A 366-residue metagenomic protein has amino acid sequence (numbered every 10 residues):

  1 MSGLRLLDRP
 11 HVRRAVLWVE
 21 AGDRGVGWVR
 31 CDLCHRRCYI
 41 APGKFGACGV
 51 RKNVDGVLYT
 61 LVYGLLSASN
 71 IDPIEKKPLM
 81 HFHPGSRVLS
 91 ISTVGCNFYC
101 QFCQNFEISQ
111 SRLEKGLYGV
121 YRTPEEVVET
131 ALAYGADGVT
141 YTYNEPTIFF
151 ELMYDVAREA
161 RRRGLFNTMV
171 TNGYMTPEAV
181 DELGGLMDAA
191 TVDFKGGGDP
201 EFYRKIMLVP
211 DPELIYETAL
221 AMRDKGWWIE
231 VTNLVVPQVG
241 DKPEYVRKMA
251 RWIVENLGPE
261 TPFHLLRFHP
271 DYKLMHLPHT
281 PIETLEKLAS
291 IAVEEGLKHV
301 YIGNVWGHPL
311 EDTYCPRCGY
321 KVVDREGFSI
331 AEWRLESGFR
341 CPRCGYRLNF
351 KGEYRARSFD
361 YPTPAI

Functional and structural regions predicted by a protein language model:
M1-P42, V239-I366: Auxiliary Fe-S-binding modules of radical SAM enzymes
G3-R87: N-terminal juxtadomain amphipathic helix that follows a signal peptide/anchor or precedes a small N-terminal auxiliary
R30, S90, T140, T191-D193 (+1 more regions): Structured core elements
D32, G49, N97, Q101-Q104 (+2 more regions): Cys/His/Pro-rich metal-binding microdomains
R37-L61, N105-K115, V322-F328, L348-Y354: Iron-sulfur (Fe-S) cluster-binding segments and ferredoxin-like electron-carrier domains, especially [2Fe-2S]
N53-A189, G198, F359-I366: Conserved Radical SAM active-site core
G116, N144, G173, V235 (+3 more regions): Residue-level "edge-of-site" marker
Y121-E283, L288: Conserved AdoMet/S-adenosylmethionine-binding subsite of the radical SAM
